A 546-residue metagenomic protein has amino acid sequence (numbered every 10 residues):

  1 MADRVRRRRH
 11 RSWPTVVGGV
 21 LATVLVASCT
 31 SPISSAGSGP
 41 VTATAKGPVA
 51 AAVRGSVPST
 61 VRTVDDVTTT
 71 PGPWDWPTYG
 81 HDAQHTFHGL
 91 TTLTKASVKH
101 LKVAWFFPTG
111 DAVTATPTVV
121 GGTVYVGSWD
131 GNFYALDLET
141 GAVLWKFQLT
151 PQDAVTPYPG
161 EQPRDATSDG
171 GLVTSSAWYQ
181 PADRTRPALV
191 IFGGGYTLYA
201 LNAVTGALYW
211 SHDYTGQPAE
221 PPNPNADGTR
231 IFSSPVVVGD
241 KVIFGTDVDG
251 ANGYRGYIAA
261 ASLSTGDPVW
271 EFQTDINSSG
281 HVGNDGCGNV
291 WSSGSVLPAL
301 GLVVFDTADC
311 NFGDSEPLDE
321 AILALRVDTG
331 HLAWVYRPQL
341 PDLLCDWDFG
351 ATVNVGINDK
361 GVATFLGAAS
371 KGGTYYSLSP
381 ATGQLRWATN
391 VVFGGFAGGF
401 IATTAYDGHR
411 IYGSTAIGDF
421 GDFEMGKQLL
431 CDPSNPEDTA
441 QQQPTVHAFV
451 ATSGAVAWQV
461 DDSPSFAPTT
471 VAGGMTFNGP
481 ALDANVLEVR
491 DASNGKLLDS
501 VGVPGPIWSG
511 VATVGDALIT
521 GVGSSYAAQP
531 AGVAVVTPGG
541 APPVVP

Functional and structural regions predicted by a protein language model:
L25-S28: C-terminal motif of bacterial Sec signal peptides marking the signal peptidase cleavage site
T30-S38: Bacterial lipoprotein signal-peptidase II cleavage site
K46-V103, N435-P436, Q441-Q443: Blade/loop signatures of beta-propeller domains
P73-H81, G110-N132, P157-L198, P224-I258 (+6 more regions): Repeat-blade elements of multi-bladed beta-propeller folds
K102-A104, A142-K146, A207-S211, V269-E271 (+4 more regions): A structural motif specific to WD40 beta-propellers
F147-T167, D213-N225, E271-D285, L332-D348 (+1 more regions): Surface-exposed loop and turn segments in beta-propeller and other repeat-based domains that flank or scaffold
A200-N202, G206, R255-G266, L318-G330 (+3 more regions): Beta-propeller blade signature
